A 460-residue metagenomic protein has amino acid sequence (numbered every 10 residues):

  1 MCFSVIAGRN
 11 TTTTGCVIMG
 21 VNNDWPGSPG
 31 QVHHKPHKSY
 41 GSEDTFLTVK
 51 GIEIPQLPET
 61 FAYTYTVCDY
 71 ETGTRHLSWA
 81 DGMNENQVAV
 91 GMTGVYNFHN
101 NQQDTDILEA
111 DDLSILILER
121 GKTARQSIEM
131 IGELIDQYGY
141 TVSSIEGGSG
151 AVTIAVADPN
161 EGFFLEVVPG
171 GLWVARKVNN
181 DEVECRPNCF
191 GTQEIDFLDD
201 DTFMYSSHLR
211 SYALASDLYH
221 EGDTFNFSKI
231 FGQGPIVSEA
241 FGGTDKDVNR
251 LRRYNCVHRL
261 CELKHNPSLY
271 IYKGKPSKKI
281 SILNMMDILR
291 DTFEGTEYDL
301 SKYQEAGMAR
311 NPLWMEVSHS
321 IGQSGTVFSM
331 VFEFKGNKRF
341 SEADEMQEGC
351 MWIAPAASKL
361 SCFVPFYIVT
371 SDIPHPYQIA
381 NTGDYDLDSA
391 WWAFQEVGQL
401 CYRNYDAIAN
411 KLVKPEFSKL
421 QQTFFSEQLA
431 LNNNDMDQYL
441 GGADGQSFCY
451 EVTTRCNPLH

Functional and structural regions predicted by a protein language model:
C2-A110, M130-E262, N266-S277: A contiguous strand-loop segment
Q102-Q103, L113-G121: Second-shell loop/turn segments in exported
R120-I128: Short, charged, surface-exposed loops that flank catalytic or proteolytic processing sites
S127-D136, M285-F293: Short, well-structured alpha-helical segments that form the helix of a local strand-helix-strand
T244, V248-M315, H319-Q323, L420 (+1 more regions): Accessory, solvent-exposed terminal regions and/or long lumenal/extracellular loops of proteins
Y298, K302-D437: Substrate-recognition/cap regions that form aromatic- and gly/pro-loop-enriched pockets for small-molecule ligands
L429, L440-H460: Extended, charge-rich low-complexity regions and/or helical-solenoid scaffolds
